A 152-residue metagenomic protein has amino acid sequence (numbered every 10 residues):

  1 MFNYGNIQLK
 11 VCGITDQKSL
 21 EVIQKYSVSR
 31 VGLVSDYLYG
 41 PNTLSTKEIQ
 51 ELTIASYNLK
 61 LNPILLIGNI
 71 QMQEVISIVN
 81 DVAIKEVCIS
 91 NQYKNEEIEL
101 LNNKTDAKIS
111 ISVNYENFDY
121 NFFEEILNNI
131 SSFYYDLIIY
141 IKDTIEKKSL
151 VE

Functional and structural regions predicted by a protein language model:
M1-C12: N-terminal amphipathic alpha-helix/helix-capping segment at the start of soluble metabolic enzymes
Y4, Y57-K60, T105: Short helix-capping segments at alpha-helix termini
K10-C12, G32-T43, N62-Q71, V75-N102 (+1 more regions): Catalytic beta/alpha-barrel core
V11-Q17, Y26: N-terminal beta1-alpha1 ligand-phosphate binding loop
E21, I54, I76-S77: Alpha-helical segments flanking ligand/cofactor-binding loops in enzyme cores
Q24-S27, V79-N80: Non-catalytic positions within long, well-ordered alpha-helices that form the structural scaffold/packing of enzyme
T43-T53: Glycine-rich, positively charged N-terminal anion/phosphate-binding segment
E51-P63: Short, structured active-site "lid" loops
